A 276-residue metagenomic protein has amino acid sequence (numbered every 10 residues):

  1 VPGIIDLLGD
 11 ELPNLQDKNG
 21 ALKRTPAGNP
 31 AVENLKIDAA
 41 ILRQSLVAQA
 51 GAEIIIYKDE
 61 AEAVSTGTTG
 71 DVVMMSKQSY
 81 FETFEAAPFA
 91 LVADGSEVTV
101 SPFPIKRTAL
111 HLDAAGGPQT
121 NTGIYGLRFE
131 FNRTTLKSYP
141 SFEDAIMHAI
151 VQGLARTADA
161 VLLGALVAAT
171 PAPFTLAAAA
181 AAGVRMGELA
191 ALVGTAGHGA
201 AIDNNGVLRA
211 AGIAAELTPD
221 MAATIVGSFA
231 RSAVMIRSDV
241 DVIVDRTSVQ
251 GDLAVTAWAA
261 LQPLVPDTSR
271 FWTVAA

Functional and structural regions predicted by a protein language model:
V1-G3: A generic N-terminal leader/anchor concept
D6-G9, Q16-T122: Assembly/oligomerization interface modules of large self-assembling protein complexes
D38-R43, I202-A276: Sequence/fold signature of self-assembling virion shell proteins
E85, A196-H198, A259-L261: A broadly conserved detector of short glycine/acidic/proline-rich loop/turn motifs that flank catalytic sites and bind
V100-F174, G251-L261: Long, contiguous amphipathic alpha-helices that act as assembly "spine/axial" helices in icosahedral shell and virion
A179-P219: Extended amphipathic alpha-helical segments with heptad-repeat/coiled-coil character used for oligomerization, fusion
